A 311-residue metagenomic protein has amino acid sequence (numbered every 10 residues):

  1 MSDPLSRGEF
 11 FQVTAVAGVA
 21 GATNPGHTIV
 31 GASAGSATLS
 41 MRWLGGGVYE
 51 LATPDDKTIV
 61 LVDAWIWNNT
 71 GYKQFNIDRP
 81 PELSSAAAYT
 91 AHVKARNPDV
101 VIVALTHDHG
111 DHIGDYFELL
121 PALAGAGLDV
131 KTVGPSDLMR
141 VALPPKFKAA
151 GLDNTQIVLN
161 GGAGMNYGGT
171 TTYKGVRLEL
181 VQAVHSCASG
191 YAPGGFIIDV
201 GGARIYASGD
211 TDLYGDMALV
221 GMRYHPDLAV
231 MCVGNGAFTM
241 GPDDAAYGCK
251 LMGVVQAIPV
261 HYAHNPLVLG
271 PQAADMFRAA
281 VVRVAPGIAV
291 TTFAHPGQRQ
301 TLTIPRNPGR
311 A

Functional and structural regions predicted by a protein language model:
M1-G18: N-terminal secretory signal peptides and thylakoid transit peptides that target proteins across membranes
N24-A52: C-terminal segment of N-terminal export signals and the immediately downstream linker at the start of the mature
S36-L39, T53-V60, T170-E179, D199-I205: Beta-strand-turn-beta hairpins that frame and shape the catalytic cleft of phosphate-ester-processing enzymes
P54-H109, G114-L128, G134-S136, S186-G190 (+1 more regions): Pre-active-site segment of Zn-dependent metallo-hydrolases
V62-D63, V100-H109, V133-S136, Y206-G209 (+3 more regions): Active-site neighborhood of phospho(di)ester-bond hydrolases with catalytic His/Asp-centered motifs
N69, D108-G114, L138-A142, G169-T171 (+4 more regions): Active-site environment of divalent metal-dependent phosphoester hydrolases
K131, P144-T172, A246-A311: Binuclear metal-ion centers of metallo-dependent hydrolases, dominated by the metallo-beta-lactamase
V184-M252: Active-site-proximal loop/helix segments of hydrolase catalytic cores
